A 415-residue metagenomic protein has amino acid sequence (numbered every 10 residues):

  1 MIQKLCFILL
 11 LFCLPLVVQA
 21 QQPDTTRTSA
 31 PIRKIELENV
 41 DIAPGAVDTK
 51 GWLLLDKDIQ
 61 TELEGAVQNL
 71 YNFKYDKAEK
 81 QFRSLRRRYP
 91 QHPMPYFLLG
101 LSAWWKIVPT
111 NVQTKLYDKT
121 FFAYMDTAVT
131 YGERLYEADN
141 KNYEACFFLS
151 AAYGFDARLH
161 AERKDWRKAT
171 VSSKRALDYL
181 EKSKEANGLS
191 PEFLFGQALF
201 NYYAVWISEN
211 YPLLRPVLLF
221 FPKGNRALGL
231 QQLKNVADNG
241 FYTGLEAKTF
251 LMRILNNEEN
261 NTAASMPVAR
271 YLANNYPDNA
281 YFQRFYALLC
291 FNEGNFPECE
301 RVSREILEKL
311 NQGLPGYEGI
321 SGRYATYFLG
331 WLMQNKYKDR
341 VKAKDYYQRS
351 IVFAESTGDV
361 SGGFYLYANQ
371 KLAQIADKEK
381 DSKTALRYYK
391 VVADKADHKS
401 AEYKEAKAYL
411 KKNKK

Functional and structural regions predicted by a protein language model:
M1-T28, K50, S400: Bacterial Sec-dependent N-terminal signal peptides
V18-E64, K415: Sec-dependent signal peptide cleavage junction
V40, P44-G51, L55-T61, N69 (+4 more regions): Short coil/linker segments at helix-helix boundaries
F73, K164, G224, E259-N260 (+3 more regions): Residue-level detector of the short coil/turn that links helix A to helix B within each tetratricopeptide repeat
K80, A123, T130, V171 (+9 more regions): Primarily a tetratricopeptide repeat
R87, T130, L177-E181, Q231 (+6 more regions): Amphipathic alpha-helical segments of tetratricopeptide repeats
P90, N140, N187-L189, F241-Y242 (+3 more regions): Short coil turns that delineate tetratricopeptide repeat
P95, A145, F193, E246-A247 (+6 more regions): TPR alpha-solenoid repeat register
